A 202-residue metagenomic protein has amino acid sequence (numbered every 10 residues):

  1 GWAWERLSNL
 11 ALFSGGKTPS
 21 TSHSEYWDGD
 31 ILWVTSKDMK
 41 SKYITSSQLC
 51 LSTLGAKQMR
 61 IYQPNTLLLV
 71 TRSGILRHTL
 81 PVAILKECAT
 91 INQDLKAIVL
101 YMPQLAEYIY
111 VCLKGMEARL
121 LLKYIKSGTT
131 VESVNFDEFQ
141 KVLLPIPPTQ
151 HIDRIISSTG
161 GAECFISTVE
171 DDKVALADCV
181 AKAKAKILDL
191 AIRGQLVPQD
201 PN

Functional and structural regions predicted by a protein language model:
G1-K17, K141, P145, T149-S157 (+5 more regions): Non-catalytic DNA-recognition/assembly elements of restriction-modification systems
S8-H23, T35-P64: Sequence-specific dsDNA recognition surfaces
G55-A56, G128, V174: Short, solvent-exposed loop/turn positions at domain surfaces that link secondary-structure elements or cap domain
L69-V70: A generic structural signal for residues embedded in beta-strands
G74-H78: Short, charged beta-turn/beta-strand-edge "cap" motif at the junction between a beta-strand and an adjacent loop
C88-K96, E107, S127-Q150: A short glycine-rich beta-alpha junction/loop motif
A106-G115: Glycine- and charge-enriched low-complexity intrinsically disordered segments
L196-N202: Short histidine
